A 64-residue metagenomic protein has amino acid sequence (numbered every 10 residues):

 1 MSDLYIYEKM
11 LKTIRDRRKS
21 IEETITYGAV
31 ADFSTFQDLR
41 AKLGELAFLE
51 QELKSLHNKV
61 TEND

Functional and structural regions predicted by a protein language model:
M1-S2, N58-D64: Short intrinsically disordered terminal tails
M1-V30: N-terminal acidic leader/helix
T24-V60: Short, charge-rich amphipathic interface segments used for partner binding and complex assembly
